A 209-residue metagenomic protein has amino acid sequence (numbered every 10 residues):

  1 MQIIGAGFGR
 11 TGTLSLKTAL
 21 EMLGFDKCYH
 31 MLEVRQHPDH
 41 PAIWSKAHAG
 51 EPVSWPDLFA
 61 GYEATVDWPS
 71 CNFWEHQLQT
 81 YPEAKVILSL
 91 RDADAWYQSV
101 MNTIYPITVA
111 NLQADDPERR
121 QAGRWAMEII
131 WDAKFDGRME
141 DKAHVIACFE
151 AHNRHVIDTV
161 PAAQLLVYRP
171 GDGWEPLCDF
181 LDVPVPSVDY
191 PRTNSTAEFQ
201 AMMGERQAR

Functional and structural regions predicted by a protein language model:
M1-A60: PAPS-dependent sulfotransferase catalytic core
M1-I4, G61-A64, A84-K85, A162-L166: Short active-site oxyanion
G5-G7, M31, V66-S70, L90-R91 (+1 more regions): Short His-Asn-centered micro-motif
T13, C71-E75, Y97, G173-L177: Short, well-ordered alpha-helical microsegments
E21, F25, E33, E75-A143 (+1 more regions): PAPS-dependent sulfotransferase catalytic domain
E33-A42, I87-W96, A114, A151-R209: The conserved 3'-phosphoadenosine-5'-phosphosulfate
K46-F59, N72, L112-V167: PAPS-dependent sulfotransferase catalytic domain
S54-E83: Hydrophobic/aromatic-rich structural module bridging two neighboring secondary-structure elements via a short loop
